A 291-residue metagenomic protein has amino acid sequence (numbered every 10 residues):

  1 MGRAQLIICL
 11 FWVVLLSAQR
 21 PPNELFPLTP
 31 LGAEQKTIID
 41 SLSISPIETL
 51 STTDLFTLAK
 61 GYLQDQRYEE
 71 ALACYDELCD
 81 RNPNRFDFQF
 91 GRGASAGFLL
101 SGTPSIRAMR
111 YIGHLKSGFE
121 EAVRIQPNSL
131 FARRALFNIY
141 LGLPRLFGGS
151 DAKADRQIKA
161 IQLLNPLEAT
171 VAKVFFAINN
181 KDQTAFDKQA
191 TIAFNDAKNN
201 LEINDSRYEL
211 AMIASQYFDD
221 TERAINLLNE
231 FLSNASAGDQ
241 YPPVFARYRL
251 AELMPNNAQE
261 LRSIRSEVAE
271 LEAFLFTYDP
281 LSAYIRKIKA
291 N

Functional and structural regions predicted by a protein language model:
M1-P27: Bacterial Sec-dependent N-terminal signal peptides
A18-E69, D87-F90, K289: N-terminal leader/linker segments that initiate helical-solenoid repeat arrays
R20-E24, Y62-E77, N84-N128, R134-A160 (+2 more regions): Short coil/linker segments at helix-helix boundaries
T37-S45, A71-E77, M109-V123, G148-Q162 (+3 more regions): Alpha-helical repeat scaffolds
T49-L50, P83, P127, L164-P166 (+3 more regions): Short coil turns that delineate tetratricopeptide repeat
D54, F88, A132, A169-V171 (+5 more regions): TPR alpha-solenoid repeat register
T57, G91, F98, A135 (+5 more regions): "A position-specific structural signal for the A-helix of alpha-solenoid helical repeats
Q66, G93, F98-S105, I139-G148 (+6 more regions): Short coil/turn linking the two alpha-helices of tandem helical-hairpin repeats
